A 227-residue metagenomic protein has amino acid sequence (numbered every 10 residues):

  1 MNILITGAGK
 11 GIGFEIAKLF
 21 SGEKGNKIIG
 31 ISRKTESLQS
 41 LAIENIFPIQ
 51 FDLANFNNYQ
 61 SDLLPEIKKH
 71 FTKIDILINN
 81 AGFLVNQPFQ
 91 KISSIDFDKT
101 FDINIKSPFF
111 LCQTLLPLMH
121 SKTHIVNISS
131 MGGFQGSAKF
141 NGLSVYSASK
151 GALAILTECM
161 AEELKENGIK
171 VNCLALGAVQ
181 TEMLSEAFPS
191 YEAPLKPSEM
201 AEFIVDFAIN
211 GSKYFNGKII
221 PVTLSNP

Functional and structural regions predicted by a protein language model:
G9, A17: N-terminal Rossmann NAD(P)H-binding glycine-rich loop of SDR-like oxidoreductase domains
G25-L38: Conserved glycine-rich Rossmann-like NAD(P)H-binding loop of the short-chain dehydrogenase/reductase
P88-F89, D96-D98: Substrate-binding pocket helix/loop in short-chain dehydrogenase/reductase
C112, S149: Active-site helix of classical SDR
P117, E158-E163: Alpha-helical segment proximal to the catalytic Tyr-Lys
S130: Residue(s) in the substrate-gating loop at a strand-loop-helix junction that position the organic substrate next
C173, P189-P227: C-terminal helical subdomain
